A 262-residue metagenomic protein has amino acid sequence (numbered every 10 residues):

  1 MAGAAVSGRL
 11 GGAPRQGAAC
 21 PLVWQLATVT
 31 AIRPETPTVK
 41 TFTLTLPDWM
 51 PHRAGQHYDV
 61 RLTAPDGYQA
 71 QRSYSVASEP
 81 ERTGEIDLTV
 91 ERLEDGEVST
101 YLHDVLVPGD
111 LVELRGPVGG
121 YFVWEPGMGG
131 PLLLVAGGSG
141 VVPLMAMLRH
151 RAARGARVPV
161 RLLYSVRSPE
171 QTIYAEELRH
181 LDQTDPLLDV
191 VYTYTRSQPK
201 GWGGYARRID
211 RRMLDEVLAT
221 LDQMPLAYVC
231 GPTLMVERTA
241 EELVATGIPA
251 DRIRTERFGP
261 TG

Functional and structural regions predicted by a protein language model:
A2-A4, A13, A19-V23, P159-G262: Reductase modules of NAD(P)H-dependent flavoproteins
L10-D110, V166-S168, T193-S197: Ferredoxin-reductase
G55, G140, P232: Short, conserved phosphate/pyrophosphate- and ester-handling motifs at nucleotide-, phospho-/glycolipid
P117-M128: A short, basic/flexible loop-to-alpha-helix module at the beginning of a structural domain
S139-L144, M235: Hydrophobic/small residue at the entry helix of a nucleotide-binding pocket
P143-A153: Histidine-anchored nucleotide/phosphate-binding helix
